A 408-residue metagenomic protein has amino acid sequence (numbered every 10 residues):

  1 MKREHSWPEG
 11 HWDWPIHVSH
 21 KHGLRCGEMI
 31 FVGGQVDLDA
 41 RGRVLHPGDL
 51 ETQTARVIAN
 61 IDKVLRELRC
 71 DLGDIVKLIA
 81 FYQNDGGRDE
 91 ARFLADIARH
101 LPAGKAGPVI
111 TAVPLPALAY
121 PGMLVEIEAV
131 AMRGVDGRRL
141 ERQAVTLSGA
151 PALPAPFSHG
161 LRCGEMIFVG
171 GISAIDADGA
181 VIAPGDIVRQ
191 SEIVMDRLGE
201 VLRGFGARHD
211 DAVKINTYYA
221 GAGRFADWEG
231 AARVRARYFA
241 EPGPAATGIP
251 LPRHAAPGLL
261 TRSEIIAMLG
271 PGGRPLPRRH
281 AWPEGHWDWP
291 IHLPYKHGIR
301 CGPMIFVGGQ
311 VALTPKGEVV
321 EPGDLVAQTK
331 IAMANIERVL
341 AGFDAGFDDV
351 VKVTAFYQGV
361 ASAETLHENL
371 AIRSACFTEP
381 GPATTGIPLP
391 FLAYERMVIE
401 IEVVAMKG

Functional and structural regions predicted by a protein language model:
M1-A59, K63-V76, Y82-D196, E200-K214 (+2 more regions): N-terminal presequence-like segments and the immediate start of the first folded domain
